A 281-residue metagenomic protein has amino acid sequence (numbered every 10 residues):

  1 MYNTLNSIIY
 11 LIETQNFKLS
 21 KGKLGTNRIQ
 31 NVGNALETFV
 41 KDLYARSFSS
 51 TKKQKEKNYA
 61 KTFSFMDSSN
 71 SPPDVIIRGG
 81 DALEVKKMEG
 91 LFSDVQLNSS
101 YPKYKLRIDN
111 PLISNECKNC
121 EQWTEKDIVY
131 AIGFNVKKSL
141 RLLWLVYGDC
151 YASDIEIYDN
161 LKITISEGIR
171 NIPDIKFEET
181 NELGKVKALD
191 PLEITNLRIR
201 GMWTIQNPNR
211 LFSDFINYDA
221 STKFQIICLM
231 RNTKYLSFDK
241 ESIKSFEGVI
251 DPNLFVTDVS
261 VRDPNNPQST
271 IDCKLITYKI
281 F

Functional and structural regions predicted by a protein language model:
M1-P72, K87-F281: Nucleic-acid endonuclease domains
S69-A82: Short acidic loop-to-beta-strand element that houses the catalytic metal-binding Asp/Glu of nuclease active sites
